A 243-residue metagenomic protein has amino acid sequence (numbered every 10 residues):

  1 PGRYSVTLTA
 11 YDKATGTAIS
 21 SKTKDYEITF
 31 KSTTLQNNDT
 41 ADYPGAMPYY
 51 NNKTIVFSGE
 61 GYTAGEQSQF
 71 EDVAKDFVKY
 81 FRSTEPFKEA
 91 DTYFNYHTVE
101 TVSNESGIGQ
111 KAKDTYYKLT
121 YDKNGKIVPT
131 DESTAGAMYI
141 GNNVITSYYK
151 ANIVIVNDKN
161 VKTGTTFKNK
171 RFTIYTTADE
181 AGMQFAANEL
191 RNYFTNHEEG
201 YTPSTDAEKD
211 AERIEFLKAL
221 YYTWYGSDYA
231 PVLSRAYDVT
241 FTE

Functional and structural regions predicted by a protein language model:
G2-V6: Exposed beta-strand face motif in extracellular beta-rich ectodomains
K13-G16: Short acidic/polar inter-strand loop motif in beta-rich domains
A18-K24: Extracellular and select intracellular beta-sandwich modules with Ser/Thr-enriched, small-residue motifs on
D25-K31: Short beta-strand edge segments in extracellular beta-sheet folds
K31-V161, K170-F172, T177, G226 (+1 more regions): Propeptide-to-catalytic entry region of secreted or membrane-anchored zinc metalloproteases
K168, T173-E199, A211, E243: Active-site recognition of the HExxH zinc-binding catalytic motif
H197-E243: Replace "(M1/M4/M9/M12/WLM)" with "(e.g., M1/M4/M8/M9/M12/M26/WLM)" and add "not limited to" to clarify scope
